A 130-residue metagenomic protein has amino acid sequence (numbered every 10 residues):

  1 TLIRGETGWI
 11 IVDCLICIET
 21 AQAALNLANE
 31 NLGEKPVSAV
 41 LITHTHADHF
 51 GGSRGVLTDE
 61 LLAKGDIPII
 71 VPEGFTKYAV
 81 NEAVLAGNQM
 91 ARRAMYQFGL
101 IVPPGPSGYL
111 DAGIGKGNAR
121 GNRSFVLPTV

Functional and structural regions predicted by a protein language model:
T1-K35: Conserved beta-strand hairpin/beta-sheet module of binuclear metal-dependent hydrolase folds, prominently
I16-I18, T45-D48, F75-K77: Solvent-exposed loop/turn segments at secondary-structure junctions within structured extracellular/periplasmic domains
Q22-A23, G52-S53, A79-V84: Short, solvent-exposed loop/turn and secondary-structure capping segments
K35-V37, E60-I67: A short helix->loop->beta-strand "cap" motif at the edges of active sites that frequently abuts
V37-F50: Metallo-beta-lactamase
S38-L41, P68-F75: Short internal beta-strands
F50-K64: Metal-dependent catalytic neighborhoods of phosphoester/phosphodiester hydrolases
K77-V130: Metallo-beta-lactamase
